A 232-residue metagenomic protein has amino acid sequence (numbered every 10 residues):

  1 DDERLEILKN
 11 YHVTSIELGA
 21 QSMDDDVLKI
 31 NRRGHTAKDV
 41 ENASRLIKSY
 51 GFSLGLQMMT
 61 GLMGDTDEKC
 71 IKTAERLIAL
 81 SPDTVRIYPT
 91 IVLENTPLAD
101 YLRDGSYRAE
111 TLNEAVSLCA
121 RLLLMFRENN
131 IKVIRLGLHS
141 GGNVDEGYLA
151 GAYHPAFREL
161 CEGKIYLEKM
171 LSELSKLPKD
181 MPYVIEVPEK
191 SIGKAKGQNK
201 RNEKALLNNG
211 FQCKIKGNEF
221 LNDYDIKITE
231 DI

Functional and structural regions predicted by a protein language model:
D1-T90, E94-N113: Conserved non-cysteine loop/helix-boundary elements of the Radical SAM core domain that shape
P97, D104-I232: Auxiliary Fe-S-binding modules of radical SAM enzymes
